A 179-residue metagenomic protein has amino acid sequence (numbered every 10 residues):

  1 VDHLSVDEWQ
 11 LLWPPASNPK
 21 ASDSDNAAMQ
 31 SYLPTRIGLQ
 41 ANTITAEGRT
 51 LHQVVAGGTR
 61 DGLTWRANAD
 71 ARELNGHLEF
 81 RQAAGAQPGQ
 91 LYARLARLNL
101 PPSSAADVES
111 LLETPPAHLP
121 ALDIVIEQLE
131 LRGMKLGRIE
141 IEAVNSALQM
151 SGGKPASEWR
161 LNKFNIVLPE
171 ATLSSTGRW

Functional and structural regions predicted by a protein language model:
V1-W179: Membrane-proximal interfacial segments on either side of biological membranes
